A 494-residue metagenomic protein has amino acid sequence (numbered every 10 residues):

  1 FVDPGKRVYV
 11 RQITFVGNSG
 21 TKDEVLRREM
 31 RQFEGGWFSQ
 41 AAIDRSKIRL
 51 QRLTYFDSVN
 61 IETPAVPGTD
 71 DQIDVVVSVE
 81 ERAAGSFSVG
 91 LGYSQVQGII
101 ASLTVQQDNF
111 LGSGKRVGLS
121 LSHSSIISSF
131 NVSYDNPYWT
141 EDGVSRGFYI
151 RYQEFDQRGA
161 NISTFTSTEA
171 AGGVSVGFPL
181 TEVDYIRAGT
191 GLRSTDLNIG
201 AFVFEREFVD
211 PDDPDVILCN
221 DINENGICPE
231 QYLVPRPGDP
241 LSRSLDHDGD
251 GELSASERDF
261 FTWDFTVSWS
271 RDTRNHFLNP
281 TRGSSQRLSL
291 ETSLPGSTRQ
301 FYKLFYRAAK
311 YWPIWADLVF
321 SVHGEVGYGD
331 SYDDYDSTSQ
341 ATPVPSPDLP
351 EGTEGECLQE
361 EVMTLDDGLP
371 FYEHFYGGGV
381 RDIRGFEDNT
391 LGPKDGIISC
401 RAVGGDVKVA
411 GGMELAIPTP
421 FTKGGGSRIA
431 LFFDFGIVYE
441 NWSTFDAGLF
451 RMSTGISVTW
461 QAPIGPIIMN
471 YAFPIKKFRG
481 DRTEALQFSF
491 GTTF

Functional and structural regions predicted by a protein language model:
F1-Q95, T104, G118-Y138, I162-S163 (+10 more regions): Periplasmic polypeptide-binding modules associated with outer-membrane biogenesis and secretion
M30, T63, G85-Q95, A101-S124 (+6 more regions): Transmembrane beta-strand segments that form the barrel wall of outer-membrane beta-barrel proteins
F33, F56, R82-A84, V96 (+9 more regions): Outer-membrane beta-barrel channels and translocator barrels
R52, S86, V203-S427, L431-F435 (+4 more regions): C-terminal outer-membrane beta-barrel translocator/porin domains of Gram-negative envelope proteins and their
Y93-I100, L119-F130, A160-S167, D259-F260 (+2 more regions): Solvent-exposed loop/turn segments connecting transmembrane beta-strands in outer-membrane beta-barrel proteins
S94-V96, S124-I126, R151-F155, T181-V183 (+7 more regions): Structural signature of outer-membrane beta-barrel domains
V105, W269, V458-G465, T483-F494: Outer-membrane beta-barrel "beta-signal"
F130-L218, L233-D259, V267: Transmembrane beta-barrel wall of Gram-negative outer-membrane proteins
